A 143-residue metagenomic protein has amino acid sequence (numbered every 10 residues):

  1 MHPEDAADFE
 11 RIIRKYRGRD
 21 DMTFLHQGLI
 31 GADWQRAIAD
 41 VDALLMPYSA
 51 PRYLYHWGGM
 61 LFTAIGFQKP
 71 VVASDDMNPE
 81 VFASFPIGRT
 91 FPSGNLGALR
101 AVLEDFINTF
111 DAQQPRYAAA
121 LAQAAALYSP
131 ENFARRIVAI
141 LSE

Functional and structural regions predicted by a protein language model:
H2-F9, P79-V81: Short, charged/polar "capping" segments at the starts of alpha-helices and the immediately preceding loops
A6-Q35, D40: Nucleotide-activated donor-binding/catalytic signature segment of Leloir-type glycosyltransferases, i.e., the conserved
L29, G59, S93-G94, Y128: Residue-level signal for the nucleotide or nucleotide-sugar donor/cofactor binding architecture
R36-A37, G59-T63, P70: Acidic donor-binding helix in nucleotide-sugar-dependent glycosyltransferases
D42, Q68-P70: A short alpha->beta transition loop at the rim of the catalytic pocket in nucleotide-sugar-dependent
M46-F62, S74-D76, E80-V81: Nucleotide-sugar-dependent
E80-D105: Change "using UDP/GDP/dTDP sugars" to "using nucleotide sugars
G94-R100, D111-S142: A charged, aromatic-enriched C-terminal amphipathic alpha-helix characteristic of glycosyltransferases across folds
